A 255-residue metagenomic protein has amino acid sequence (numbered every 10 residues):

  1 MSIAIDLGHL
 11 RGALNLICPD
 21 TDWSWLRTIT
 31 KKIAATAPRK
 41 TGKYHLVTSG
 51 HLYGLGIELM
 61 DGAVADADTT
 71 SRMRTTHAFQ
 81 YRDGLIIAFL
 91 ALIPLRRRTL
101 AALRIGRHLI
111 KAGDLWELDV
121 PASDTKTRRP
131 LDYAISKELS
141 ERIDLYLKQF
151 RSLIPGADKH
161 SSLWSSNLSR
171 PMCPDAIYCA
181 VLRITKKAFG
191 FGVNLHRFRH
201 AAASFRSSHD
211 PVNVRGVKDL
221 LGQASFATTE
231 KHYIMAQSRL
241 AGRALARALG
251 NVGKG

Functional and structural regions predicted by a protein language model:
M1-G12, K43-Y44, S71-A78, G192: N-terminal core-binding DNA-recognition domain of tyrosine site-specific recombinases/integrases
M1-T30, I135, Y233: Non-catalytic DNA-binding core/recognition domains of DNA-processing enzymes
Y53-R97, L115: Basic, Lys/Arg- and aromatic-enriched nucleic-acid-binding interface segment
M73, L153-K159, Y178-D219, Q223-F226 (+1 more regions): Short, basic (Lys/Arg/His-rich) helix/loop patches that form interaction surfaces in the mid-to-C-terminal regions
R98, A102-R142: Conserved tyrosine-mediated DNA breakage-rejoining catalytic core shared by Y-recombinases
T125-L145, K159-R183, A188, N194: C-terminal catalytic core of Y-nucleophile DNA break-rejoin enzymes
L221-A248: Catalytic-site neighborhood detector that most strongly recognizes the C-terminal catalytic loop/helix of tyrosine
R247-G255: C-terminal secondary-structure termini that scaffold catalytic or DNA-interacting sites
